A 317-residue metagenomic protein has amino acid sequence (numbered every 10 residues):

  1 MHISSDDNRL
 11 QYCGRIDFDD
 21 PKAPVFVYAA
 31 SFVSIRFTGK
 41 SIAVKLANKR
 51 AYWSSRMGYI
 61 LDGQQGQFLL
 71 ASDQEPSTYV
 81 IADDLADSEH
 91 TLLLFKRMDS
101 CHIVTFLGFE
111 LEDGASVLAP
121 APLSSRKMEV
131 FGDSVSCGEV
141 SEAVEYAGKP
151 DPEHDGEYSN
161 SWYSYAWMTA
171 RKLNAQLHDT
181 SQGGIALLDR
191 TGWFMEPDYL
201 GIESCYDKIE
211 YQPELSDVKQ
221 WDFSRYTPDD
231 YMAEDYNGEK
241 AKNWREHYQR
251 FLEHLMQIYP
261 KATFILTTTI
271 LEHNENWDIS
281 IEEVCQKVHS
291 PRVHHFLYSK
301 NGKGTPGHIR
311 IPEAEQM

Functional and structural regions predicted by a protein language model:
M1-S161: N-terminal secretory targeting modules
A29-A30, D151-R245, E272-D278, H308 (+1 more regions): Conserved SGNH/GDSL esterase-like catalytic core that processes O-acyl groups on lipids and polysaccharides
K127-F131, S136, L177-T180, D229-Y231 (+2 more regions): Structural recognition of the beta-strand scaffold that forms the well-ordered cores of secreted hydrolase catalytic
S134-C137, G183-L187, I270-N274, N301-K303: Solvent-exposed loop/turn segments at secondary-structure junctions within structured extracellular/periplasmic domains
Y165-Q176, H254-T263, K287-S290: A structural motif corresponding to the C-terminal end of an alpha-helix and its immediate exit/capping segment
T263-M317: Extracellular serine-dependent O-acyl
